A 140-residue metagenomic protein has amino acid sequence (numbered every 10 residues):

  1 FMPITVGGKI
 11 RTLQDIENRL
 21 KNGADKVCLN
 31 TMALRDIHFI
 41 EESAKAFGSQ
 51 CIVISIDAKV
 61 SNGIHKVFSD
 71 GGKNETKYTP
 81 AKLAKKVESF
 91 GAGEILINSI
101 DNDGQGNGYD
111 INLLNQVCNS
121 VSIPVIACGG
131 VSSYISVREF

Functional and structural regions predicted by a protein language model:
F1-M2, G48-Q50, A92, V121-I123: Short coil/turn connectors at secondary-structure junctions
P3-T5, I10-V27, N112-F140: Catalytic cores of alpha/beta
T12, L34, N102-D103, S133: Positions that flank functional sites
L13, I37, N74-A81, G108-I111 (+1 more regions): Non-membrane alpha-helical structural segments and their capping/turn regions in soluble enzymes
L20, A24-I97, D101-N102: Conserved anion-binding
F39-S43, N107-D110, F140: Distinct, well-ordered alpha-helical segments
I64-K77, Q105-N107, Q116, I126-F140: Active-site-adjacent loop and "lid" segments of alpha/beta metabolic enzymes
A84-I126: Ampipathic, surface-exposed secondary-structure segments
